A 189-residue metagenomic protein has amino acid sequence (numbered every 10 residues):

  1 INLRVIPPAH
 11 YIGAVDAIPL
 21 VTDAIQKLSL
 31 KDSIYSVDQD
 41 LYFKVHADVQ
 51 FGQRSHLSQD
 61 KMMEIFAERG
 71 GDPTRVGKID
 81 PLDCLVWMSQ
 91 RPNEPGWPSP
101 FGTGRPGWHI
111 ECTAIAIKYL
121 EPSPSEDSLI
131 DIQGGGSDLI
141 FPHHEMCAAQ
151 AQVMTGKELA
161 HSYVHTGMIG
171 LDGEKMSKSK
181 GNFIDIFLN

Functional and structural regions predicted by a protein language model:
I1-I6: N-terminal, positively charged nucleic-acid-binding surface of large information/translation enzymes
P19-N189: Alpha-helical recognition segments enriched in aromatics with Gly/Pro capping that present substrate-recognition
